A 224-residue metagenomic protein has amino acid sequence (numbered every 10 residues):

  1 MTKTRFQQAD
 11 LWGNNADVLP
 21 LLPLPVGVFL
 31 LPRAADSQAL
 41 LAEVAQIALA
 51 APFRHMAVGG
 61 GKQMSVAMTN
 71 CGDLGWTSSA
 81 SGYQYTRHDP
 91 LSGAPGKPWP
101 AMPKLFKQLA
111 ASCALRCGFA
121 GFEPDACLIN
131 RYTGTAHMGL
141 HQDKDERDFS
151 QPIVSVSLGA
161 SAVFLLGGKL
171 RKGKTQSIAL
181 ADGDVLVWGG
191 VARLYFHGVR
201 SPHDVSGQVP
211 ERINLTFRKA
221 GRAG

Functional and structural regions predicted by a protein language model:
M1-G224: Non-heme Fe(II) oxygenase metal-center motifs and adjacent flexible, charged/small-residue loops
